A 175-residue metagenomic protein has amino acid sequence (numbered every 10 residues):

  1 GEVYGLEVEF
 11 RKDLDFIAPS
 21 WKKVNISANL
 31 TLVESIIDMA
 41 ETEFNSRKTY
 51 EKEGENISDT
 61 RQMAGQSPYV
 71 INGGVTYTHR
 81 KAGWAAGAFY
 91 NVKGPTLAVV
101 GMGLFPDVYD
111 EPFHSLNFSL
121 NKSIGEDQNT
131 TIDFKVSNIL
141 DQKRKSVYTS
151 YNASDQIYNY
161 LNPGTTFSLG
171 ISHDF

Functional and structural regions predicted by a protein language model:
G1, R61, E111, S137-N138 (+1 more regions): Flexible, active-site-adjacent loop/turn segments at secondary-structure boundaries
G1-L97: Gram-negative outer-membrane beta-barrel transporters
E2-Y4, S67-I71, P112-L116, P163-F167: Residues that define the transmembrane beta-barrel architecture of outer-membrane proteins
V8, A28, V75, A88 (+4 more regions): Hydrophobic, well-ordered secondary-structure elements that form the walls of internal hydrophobic environments
V24, N91-V100, K122-F175: C-terminal beta-signal and adjacent terminal beta-strands/loops of Gram-negative outer-membrane beta-barrel proteins
N56-Q62, G103-V108, S154-N159: Extracellular loop and loop/strand-boundary signature of outer-membrane beta-barrel proteins
H114, N121-K122: Outer membrane beta-barrel transmembrane domains
